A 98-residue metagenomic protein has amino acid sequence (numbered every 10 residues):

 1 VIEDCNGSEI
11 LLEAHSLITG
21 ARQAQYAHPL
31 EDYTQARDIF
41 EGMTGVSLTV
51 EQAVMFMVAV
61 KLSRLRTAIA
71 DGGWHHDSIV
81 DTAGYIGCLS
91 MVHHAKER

Functional and structural regions predicted by a protein language model:
V1-R98: Intrinsically disordered, low-complexity regulatory regions that flank transcription factor DNA-binding cores
